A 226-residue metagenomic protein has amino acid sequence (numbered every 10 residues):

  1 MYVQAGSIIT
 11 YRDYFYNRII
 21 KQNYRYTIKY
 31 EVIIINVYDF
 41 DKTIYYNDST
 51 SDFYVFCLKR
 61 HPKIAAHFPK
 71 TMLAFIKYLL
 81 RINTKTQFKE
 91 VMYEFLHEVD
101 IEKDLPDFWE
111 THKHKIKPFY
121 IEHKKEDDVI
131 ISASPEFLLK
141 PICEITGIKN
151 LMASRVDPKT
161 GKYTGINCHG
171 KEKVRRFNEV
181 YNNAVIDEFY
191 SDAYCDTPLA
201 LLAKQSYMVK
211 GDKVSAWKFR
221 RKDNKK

Functional and structural regions predicted by a protein language model:
G6-F40, R60, K225-K226: Non-catalytic pre-domain segments flanking phosphatase-related domains
K29-L80: Active-site neighborhood of HAD-like aspartate-dependent phosphohydrolases
F68-E94, C143-T146, N150-L151: Short, compositionally biased "basic patch" segments
L80, L96-H97, I131, K140: Amphipathic alpha-helical interaction elements
K85-P118: Metal-dependent phosphoesterase signature
F108-K226: C-terminal cap/substrate-recognition subdomain and adjoining C-terminal extension of metal-dependent phosphatase-like
